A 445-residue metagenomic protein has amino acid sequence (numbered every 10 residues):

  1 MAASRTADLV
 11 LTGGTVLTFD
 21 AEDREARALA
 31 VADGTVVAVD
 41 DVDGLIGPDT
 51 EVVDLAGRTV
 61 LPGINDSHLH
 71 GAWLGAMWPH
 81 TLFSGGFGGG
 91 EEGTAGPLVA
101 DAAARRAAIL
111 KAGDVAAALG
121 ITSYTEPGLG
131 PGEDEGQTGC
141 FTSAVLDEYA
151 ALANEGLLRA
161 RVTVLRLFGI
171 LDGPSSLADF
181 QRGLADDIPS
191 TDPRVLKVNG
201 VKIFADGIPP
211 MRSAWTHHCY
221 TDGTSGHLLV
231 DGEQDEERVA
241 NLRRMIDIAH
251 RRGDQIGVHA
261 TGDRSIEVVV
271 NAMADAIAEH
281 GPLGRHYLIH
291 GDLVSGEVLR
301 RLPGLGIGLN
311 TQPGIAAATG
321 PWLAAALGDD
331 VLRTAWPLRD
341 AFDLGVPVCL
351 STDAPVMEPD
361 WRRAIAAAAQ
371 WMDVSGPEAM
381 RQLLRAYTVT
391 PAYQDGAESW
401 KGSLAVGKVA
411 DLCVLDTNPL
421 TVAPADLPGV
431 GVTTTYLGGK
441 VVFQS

Functional and structural regions predicted by a protein language model:
A2-A185, S190, K197-S265, R285 (+3 more regions): Divalent metal-binding segments
L9, Q444-S445: Carbohydrate-interacting/catalytic domains
L9-V10, R27-L29, L412-C413, V432-T435: His/acidic/aromatic-lined binding-pocket segments of jelly-roll/cupin-type domains and related regulatory beta-sandwich
V52-V53, D134-Y149, N271-D275, A324-G328 (+2 more regions): Short low-complexity, flexible loop/linker segments enriched in glycine and/or proline with clustered acidic
D247-G257, T261-H286, G291, G296-P303 (+2 more regions): His/Asp/Glu-enriched, well-ordered alpha-helical/loop segment that forms or immediately abuts the divalent-metal
G308: Nucleotide phosphate-binding/pyrophosphate-handling subdomain across enzymes that bind or process nucleotide phosphates
P419-D426: Short, Lys/Arg- and Gly-enriched loop/turn segments at beta-strand edges
